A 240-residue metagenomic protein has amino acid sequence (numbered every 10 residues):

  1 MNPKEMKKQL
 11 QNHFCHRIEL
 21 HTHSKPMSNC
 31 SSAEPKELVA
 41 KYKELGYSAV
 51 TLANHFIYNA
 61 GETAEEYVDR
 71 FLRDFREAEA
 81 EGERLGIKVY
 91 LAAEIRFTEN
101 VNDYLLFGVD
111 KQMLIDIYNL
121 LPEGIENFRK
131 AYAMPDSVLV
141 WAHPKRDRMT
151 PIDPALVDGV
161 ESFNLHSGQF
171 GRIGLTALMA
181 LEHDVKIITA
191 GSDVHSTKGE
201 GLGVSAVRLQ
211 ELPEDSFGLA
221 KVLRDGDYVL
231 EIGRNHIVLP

Functional and structural regions predicted by a protein language model:
M1-L20, S24, S28, P35-A40 (+2 more regions): Charged catalytic cores and adjacent phosphate/nucleic-acid-binding surfaces used for phosphate/nucleic-acid chemistry
M1-T98, K198: An N-terminally biased module of ancient metal coordination in phosphate/nucleic-acid-related enzymes
L10-N12, R17, K43, R76-E83 (+2 more regions): Surface-exposed amphipathic alpha-helices with a cationic face
P26-C30, Y67, I115-L120, L139-V140 (+1 more regions): Short, flexible loop segments at the rims of nucleotide/cofactor-binding pockets, characterized by
T51-L52, V140-W141, E161: Conserved beta-strand positions in the central sheet of alpha/beta enzyme cores
V68-R73, Y118-F128, F170-L178: Active-site-adjacent beta->alpha loops and helix N-cap segments on the catalytic face of soluble alpha/beta enzymes
V89-A92, V140-W141, I188-A190: General beta-strand structural signal in soluble alpha/beta enzymes
N102-D136: Binuclear metal-dependent hydrolase catalytic cores centered on His/Asp/Glu-rich metal-binding motifs
